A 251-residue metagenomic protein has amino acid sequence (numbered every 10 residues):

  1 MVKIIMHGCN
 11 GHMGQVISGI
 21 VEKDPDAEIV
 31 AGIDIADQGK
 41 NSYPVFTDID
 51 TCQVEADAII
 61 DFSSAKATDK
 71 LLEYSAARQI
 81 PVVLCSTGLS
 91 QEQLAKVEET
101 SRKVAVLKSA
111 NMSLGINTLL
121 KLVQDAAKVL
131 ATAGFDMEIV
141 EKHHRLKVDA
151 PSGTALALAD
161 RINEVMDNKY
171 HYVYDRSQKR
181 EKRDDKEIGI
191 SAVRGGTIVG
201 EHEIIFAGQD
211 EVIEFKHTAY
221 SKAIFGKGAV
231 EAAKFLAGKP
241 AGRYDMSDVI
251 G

Functional and structural regions predicted by a protein language model:
M1-I5: Extreme N-terminal starter segment of soluble prokaryotic enzymes
H7, H12-D50, A131-G251: C-terminal substrate-binding/catalytic lobe of Rossmann-fold NAD(P)-dependent oxidoreductases
I29, V45, V82-V83, V106: Hydrophobic beta-strand scaffold residues
I49-A58, A65-L84, L94-K96: Rossmann-fold NAD(P) dinucleotide-binding segment
S63-S64, T87, R194: Short glycine-/small-residue-rich Rossmann-like dinucleotide-binding loops
E73, A77, S86-V106, N117 (+1 more regions): Rossmann-fold NAD(P)-binding glycine/threonine-rich loop
P81, K96-S113, L130, F135-D136: Rossmann-fold dehydrogenase core element
